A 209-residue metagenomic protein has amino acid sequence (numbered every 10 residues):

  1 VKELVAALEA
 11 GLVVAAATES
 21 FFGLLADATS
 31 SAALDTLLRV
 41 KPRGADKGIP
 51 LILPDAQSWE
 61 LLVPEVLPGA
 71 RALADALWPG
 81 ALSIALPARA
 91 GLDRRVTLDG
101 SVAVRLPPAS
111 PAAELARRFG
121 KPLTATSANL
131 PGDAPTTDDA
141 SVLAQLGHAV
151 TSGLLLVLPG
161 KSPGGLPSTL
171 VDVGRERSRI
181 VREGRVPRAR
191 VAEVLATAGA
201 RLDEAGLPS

Functional and structural regions predicted by a protein language model:
V1-S209: Active-site-adjacent structural elements in enzyme catalytic cores
